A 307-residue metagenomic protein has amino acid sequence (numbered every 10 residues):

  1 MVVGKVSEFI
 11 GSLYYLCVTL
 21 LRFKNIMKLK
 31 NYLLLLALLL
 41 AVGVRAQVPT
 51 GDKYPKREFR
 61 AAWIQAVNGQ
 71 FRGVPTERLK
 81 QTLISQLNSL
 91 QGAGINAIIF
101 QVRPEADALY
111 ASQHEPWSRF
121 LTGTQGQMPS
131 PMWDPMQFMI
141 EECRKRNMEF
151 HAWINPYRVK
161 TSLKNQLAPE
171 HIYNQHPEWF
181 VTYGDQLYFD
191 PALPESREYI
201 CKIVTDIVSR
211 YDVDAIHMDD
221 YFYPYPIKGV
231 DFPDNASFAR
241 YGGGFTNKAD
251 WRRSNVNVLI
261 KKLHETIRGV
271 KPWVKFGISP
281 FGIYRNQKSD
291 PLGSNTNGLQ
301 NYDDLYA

Functional and structural regions predicted by a protein language model:
L34-A41: Bacterial N-terminal signal peptides
R57-F59, Q65, G69-E77, Y157-D206 (+2 more regions): Active-site-adjacent "subsite" loops/lids of carbohydrate-active enzymes
N68-E77, S118-M132, G184-E198, G244-V256: The substrate-binding groove and active-site-proximal loops of carbohydrate-active enzymes, especially glycoside
Q81-D107: Catalytic domains of carbohydrate-active enzymes, especially glycoside hydrolases
Q86-I95, M139-R144, Y188-Y223: An active-site-proximal structural segment forming one wall of the substrate-binding cleft that immediately precedes
P104-I154, K248-V270: Aromatic-lined substrate-binding rim segments of carbohydrate-active enzymes
A108-G123, R158-G184, D220-G243, D290-T296: Aromatic- and acidic-residue-enriched segments that line the glycan-binding/catalytic groove of carbohydrate-active
K202-I203, R210, A215-M218, F222-P280 (+1 more regions): Active-site neighborhood of glycoside hydrolase catalytic domains
